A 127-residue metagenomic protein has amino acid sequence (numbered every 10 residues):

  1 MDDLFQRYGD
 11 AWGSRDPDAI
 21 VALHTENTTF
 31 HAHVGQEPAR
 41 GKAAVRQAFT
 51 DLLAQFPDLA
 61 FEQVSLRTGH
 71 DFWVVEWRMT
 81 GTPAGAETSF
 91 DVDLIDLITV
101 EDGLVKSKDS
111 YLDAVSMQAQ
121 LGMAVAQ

Functional and structural regions predicted by a protein language model:
D2, P17-H70: A solvent-exposed, acidic/Ser-Thr-rich amphipathic alpha-helical stretch
G9-D10: Amphipathic alpha-helical repeat scaffolds
Q47-Q127: A beta-strand edge to alpha-helix "cap/lid" segment located at domain peripheries
